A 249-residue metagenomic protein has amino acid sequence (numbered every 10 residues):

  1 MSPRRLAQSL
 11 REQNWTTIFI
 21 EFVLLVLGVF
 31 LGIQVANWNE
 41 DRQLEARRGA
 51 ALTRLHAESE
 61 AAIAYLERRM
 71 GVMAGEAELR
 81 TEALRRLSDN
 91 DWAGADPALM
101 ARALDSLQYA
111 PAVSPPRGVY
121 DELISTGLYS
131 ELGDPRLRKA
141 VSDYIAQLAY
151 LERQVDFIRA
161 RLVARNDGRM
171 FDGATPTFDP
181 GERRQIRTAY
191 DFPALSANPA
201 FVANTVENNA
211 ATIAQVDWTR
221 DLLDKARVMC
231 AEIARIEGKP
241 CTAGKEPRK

Functional and structural regions predicted by a protein language model:
M1-T16, F30, N37-K249: Long, hydrophobic alpha-helical segments that serve as membrane-spanning/inserting helices
I20-I33: Hydrophobic membrane-insertion alpha-helices, especially the h-region of bacterial N-terminal signal peptides
